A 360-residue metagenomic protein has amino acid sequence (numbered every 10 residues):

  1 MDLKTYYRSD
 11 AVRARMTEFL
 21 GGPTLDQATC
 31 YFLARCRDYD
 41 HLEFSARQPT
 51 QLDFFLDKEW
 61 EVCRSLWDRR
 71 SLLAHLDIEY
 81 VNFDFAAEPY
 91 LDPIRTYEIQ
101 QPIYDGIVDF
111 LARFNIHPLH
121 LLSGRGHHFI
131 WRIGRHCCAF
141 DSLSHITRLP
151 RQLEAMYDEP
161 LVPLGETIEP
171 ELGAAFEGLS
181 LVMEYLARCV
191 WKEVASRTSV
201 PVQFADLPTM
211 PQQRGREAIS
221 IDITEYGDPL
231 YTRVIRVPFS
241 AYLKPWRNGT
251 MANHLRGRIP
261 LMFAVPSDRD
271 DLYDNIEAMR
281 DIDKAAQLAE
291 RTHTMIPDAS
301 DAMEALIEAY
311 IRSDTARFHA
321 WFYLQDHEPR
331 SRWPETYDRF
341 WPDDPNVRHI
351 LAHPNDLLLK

Functional and structural regions predicted by a protein language model:
M1-R125, W131-L181, Y185-S199, Y323 (+1 more regions): Signature for HUH/AEP ssDNA processing cores
L20-G21, R214, N248, R256: Feature targets compositionally biased, intrinsically disordered low-complexity regions with long contiguous runs
C63, I116-P118, D222-E225, N346-L351: Generic recognition of flexible, low-complexity loop/linker segments
P102-I103, R216-E217, S331: Mixed-charge, polar/low-complexity N-terminal
G126-C137, Y231-K360: Modules that initiate DNA replication and primer synthesis
A139, S144-G249, F263, R269-D301: Flexible helix-coil linker/hinge segments at domain or subdomain boundaries
